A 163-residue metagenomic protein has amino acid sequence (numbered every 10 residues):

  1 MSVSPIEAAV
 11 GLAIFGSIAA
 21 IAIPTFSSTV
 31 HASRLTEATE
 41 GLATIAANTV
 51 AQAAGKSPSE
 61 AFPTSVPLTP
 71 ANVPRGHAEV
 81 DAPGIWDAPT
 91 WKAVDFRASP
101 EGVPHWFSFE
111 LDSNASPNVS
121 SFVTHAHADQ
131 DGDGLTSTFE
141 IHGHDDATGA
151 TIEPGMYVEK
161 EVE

Functional and structural regions predicted by a protein language model:
M1-V30: N-terminal single-pass transmembrane signal-anchor helix
T36-T44, T49-A98: Short, glycine/small-hydrophobic-rich surface segments
W106-P117: Short amphipathic beta-strand and strand-loop transition segments with alternating hydrophobic
D129-T136: Acidic, glycine-anchored loop motifs typical of Ca2+
T136-E163: Low-complexity, S/T/G/P-rich flexible repeat/linker segments used as non-globular hinges and stalks within
